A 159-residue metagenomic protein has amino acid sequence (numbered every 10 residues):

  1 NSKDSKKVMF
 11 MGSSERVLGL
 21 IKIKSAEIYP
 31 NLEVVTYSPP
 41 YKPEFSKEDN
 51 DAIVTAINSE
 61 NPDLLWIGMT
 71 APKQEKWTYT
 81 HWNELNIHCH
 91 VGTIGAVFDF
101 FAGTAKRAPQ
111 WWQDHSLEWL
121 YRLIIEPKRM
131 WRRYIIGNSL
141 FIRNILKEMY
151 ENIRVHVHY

Functional and structural regions predicted by a protein language model:
N1-A56, E60: Conserved beta-alpha
M11-G12, G68, T93-G95: Short beta-strand segments
K22, E75-E84: Short Gly/Thr/Asp-enriched flexible loops that form oxyanion-binding sites at enzyme active sites
E27-I28, A52-T55, E84-L85, A108-W112: Short, hinge-like loop/turn segments at secondary-structure boundaries
P39-F45, I87-I125: Short, flexible loop segments at boundaries between secondary-structure elements
T55-A71: Proline-aspartate-enriched helix->loop->beta-strand connector
M69-Q74, V97: Short glycine-rich anion-binding loops that position phosphate/pyrophosphate groups of nucleotides and phosphorylated
R107-Y159: A transmembrane-helix-recognition feature enriched in membrane-embedded lipid enzymes and envelope glyco-/phospholipid
